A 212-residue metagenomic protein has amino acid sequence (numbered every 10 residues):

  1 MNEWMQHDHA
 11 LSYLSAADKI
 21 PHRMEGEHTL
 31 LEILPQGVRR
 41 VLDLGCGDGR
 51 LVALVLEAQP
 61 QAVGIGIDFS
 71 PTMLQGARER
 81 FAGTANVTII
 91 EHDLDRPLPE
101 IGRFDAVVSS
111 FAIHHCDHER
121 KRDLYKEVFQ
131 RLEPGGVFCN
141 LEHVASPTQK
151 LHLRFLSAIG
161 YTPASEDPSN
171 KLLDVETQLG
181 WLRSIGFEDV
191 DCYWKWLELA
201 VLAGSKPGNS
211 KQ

Functional and structural regions predicted by a protein language model:
M1-Q36, R50: Conserved class I S-adenosyl-L-methionine
L42, D48-R96: Class I SAM-dependent methyltransferase SAM/SAH-binding core
P99-V107: A short acidic, Gly/Pro-enriched loop at the edge of an enzyme's catalytic core that lines a small-molecule cofactor
S109-I113, L141: Residues lining the SAM
D123-P134: A short glycine-rich, Lys/Arg-flanked "PGG" loop and its adjoining helix->strand segment in the class I
L141-I185, V190-C192: C-terminal alpha-helical "lid/dimerization" subdomain adjacent to the S-adenosyl-L-methionine
I185-K211: Core SAM-dependent methyltransferase catalytic element
